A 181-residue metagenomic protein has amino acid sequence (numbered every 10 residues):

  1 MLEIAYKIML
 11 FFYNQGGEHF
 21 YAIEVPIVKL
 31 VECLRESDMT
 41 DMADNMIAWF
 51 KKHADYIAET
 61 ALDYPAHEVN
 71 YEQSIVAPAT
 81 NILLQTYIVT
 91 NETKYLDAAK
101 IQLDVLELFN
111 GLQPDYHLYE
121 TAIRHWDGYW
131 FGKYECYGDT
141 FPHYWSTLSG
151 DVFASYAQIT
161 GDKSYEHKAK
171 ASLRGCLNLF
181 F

Functional and structural regions predicted by a protein language model:
M1-F181: Glycan-recognition and catalytic cores of secretory/periplasmic carbohydrate-active enzymes
